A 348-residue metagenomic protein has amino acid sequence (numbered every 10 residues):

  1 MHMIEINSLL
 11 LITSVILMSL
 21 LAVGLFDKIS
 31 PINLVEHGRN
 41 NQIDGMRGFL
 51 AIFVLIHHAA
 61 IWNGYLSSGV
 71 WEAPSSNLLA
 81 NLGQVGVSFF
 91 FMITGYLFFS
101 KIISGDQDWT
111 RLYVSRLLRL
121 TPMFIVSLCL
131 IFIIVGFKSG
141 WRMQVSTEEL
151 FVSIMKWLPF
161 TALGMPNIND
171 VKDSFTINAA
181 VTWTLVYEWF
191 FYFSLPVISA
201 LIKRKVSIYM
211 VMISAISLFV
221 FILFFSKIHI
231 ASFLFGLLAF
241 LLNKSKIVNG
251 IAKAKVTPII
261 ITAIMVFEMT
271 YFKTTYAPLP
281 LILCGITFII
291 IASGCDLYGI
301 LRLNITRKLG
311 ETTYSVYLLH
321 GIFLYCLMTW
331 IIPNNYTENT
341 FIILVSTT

Functional and structural regions predicted by a protein language model:
M1-M18: Hydrophobic transmembrane alpha-helical segments in integral membrane proteins
M3-I4, D27-G38, Q42, I52 (+5 more regions): Alpha-helical transmembrane segments in multi-pass integral membrane proteins
V15-K28, I93-Y96, S100: Central hydrophobic cores of alpha-helical transmembrane segments in multi-pass inner-membrane proteins across all
M46-I56, G86, M92-I93, V126-I134 (+9 more regions): Lipid-exposed faces of alpha-helical membrane segments in multi-pass integral membrane proteins
R47-L50, A80, Q84-V87, K101-G136 (+5 more regions): Transmembrane alpha-helical segments and their boundary/interface "anchor" motifs in multi-pass integral membrane
S68-V85, F90-I93, L120-W189, F193 (+1 more regions): Membrane-interface helix-loop-helix regions
L118-R119, Y192, S232, K255: Hydrophobic alpha-helical transmembrane segments of integral membrane proteins, especially lipid-exposed positions
Y209-K227: Active-site core of metal-dependent hydrolases
